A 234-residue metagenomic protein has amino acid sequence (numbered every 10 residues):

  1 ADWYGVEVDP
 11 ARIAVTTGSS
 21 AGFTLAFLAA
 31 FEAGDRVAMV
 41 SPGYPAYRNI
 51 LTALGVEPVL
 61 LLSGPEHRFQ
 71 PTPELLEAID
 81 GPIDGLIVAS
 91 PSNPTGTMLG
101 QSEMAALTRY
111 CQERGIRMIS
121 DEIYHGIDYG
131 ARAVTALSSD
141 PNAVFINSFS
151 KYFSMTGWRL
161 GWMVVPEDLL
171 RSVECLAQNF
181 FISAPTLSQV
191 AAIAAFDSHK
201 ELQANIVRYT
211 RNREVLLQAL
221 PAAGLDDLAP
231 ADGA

Functional and structural regions predicted by a protein language model:
A1-R36: Phosphate-binding glycine-rich loop
A11, L28-A89, Q101: PLP-dependent aminotransferase-like
M39, L60, M118-S120, N147 (+1 more regions): Hydrophobic residues in well-ordered beta-strands that form the structural core
L54, E113-R114, A223: Helix C-cap/helix->beta junction micro-motif
G64-G130: Active-site phosphate-binding strand-loop segment of PLP-dependent enzymes
S138-S172, A184-L187: Active-site PLP attachment segment
E167-S172, T186-V207, A219-P221: Amphipathic alpha-helix from the class-I
I193, Y209-L217, D227-A234: Conserved glycine-rich beta-strand-loop-beta hairpin in the small C-terminal domain of fold type I
